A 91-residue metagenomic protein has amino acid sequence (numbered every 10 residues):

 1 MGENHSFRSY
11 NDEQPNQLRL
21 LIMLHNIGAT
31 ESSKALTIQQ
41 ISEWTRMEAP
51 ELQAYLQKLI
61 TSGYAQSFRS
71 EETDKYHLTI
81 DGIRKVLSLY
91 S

Functional and structural regions predicted by a protein language model:
M1-M23: Short alpha-helical segments that sit at the start of domains
E13-N16, T37, S70-S91: Short, cationic-aromatic polyanion-contact patches
R19-K34: Short helix->loop/beta-hairpin flanking segments within DNA-binding domains
T30-W44: Short acidic, hydrophobic short linear motifs in intrinsically disordered regions
R46-T61: Short amphipathic alpha-helical interaction segments
I60-S70: A short, conserved structural fragment
